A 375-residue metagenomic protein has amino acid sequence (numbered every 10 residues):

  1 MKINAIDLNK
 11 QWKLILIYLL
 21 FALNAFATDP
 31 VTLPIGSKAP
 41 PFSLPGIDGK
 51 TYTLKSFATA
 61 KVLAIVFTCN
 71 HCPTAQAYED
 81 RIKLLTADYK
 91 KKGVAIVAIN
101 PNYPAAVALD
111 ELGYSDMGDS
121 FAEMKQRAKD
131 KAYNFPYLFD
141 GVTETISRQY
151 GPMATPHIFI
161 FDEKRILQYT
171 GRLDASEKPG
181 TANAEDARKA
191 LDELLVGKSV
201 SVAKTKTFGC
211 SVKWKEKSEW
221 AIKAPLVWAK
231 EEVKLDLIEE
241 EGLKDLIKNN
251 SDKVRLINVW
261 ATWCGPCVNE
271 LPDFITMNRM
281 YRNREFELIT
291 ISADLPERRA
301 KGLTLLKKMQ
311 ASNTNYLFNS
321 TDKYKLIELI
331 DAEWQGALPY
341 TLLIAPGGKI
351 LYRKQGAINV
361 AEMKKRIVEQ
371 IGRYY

Functional and structural regions predicted by a protein language model:
K13-N24: Bacterial N-terminal signal peptides
F42-L63, K234-R255, I275-M280, I327-I330: A short beta-strand-turn-helix
L44-K92: N-terminal, post-signal-peptide region of Sec/Tat-exported proteins
K61-L63, T68-H71, K253-R255, W260-W263 (+2 more regions): Short pre-active-site segment immediately N-terminal to redox-active cysteine/selenocysteine motifs in thiol-based
C69-R81, V259-T276: Conserved redox-active cysteine motifs that mediate thiol-disulfide chemistry, especially di-cysteine Cys-X(1-2)-Cys
G93-G118, Y133-T143, E285-R299, A311-K323: Thiol-based oxidoreductase modules, predominantly thioredoxin-like and allied folds used for disulfide exchange
D116-T155, F159-I160, Q168, L303-L338: Short, internal strand/loop/helix patches that form the active-site neighborhood or redox-interaction surface
D162-L235, A337-Y375: Thiol-/selenol-based redox modules, centered on thioredoxin-like and closely related oxidoreductase domains
